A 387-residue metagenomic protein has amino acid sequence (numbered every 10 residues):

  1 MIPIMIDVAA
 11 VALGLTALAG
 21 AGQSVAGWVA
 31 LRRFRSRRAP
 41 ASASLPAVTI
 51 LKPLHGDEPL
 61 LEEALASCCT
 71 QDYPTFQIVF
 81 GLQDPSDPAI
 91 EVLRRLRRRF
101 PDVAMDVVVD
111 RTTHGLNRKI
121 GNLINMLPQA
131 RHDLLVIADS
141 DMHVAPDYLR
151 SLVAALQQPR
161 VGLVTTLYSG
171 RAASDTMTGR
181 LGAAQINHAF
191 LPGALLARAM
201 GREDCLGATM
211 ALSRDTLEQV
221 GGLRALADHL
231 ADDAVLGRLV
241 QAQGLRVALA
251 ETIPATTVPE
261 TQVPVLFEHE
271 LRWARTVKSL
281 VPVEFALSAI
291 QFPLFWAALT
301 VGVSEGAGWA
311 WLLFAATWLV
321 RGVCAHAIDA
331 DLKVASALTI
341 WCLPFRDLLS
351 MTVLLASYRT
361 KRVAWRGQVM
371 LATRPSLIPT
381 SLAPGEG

Functional and structural regions predicted by a protein language model:
M1-S44, A183, L196, A325: N-terminal membrane-anchoring/stem segments of glycan-assembly enzymes
D7, V11, L15-L18, V29-R33 (+1 more regions): Membrane-embedded multi-pass helical conduit in multi-pass membrane proteins, especially envelope-biosynthetic
P46-T49, Q77, V235: Cell-envelope/extracellular polymer assembly enzymes that use nucleotide-activated donors
A66-T75, P85: Short, acidic, metal-binding catalytic loop of nucleotide-sugar glycosyltransferases
P88, A138-A155: Acidic donor-binding/catalytic loop of UDP-sugar-dependent glycosyltransferases, especially processive GT2
R95-P128, H132, S151-V220, R224 (+4 more regions): Long helical/loop segments within the catalytic core of UDP-sugar-dependent glycosyltransferases, especially the large
L123, H132-H143: Short beta-strand-to-loop acidic/aromatic patch adjacent to the donor-nucleotide binding site
H229-V235: Acidic donor-binding loop at a coil-to-helix junction in glycosyltransferase catalytic cores that engages
